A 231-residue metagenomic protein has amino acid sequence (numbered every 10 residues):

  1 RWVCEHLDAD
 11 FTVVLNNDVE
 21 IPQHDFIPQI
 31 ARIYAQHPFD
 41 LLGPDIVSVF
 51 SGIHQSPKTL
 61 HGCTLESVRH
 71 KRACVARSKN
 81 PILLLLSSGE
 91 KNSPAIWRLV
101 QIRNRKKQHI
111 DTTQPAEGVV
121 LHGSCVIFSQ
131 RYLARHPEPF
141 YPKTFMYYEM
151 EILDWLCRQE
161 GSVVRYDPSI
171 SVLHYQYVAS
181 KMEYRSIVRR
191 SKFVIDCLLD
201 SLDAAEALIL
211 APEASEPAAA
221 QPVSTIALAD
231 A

Functional and structural regions predicted by a protein language model:
R1-F11: Active-site nucleotide-sugar/metal-binding loop of Leloir-type enzymes
A9-E20: Short beta-strand-to-loop acidic/aromatic patch adjacent to the donor-nucleotide binding site
E20, H24-K58, C63: Conserved donor NDP-sugar-binding/catalytic core segment of glycosyltransferases
V47-R103: Acceptor/aglycone-binding surface of glycosyltransferases and processive sugar-polymer synthases
N80-P94, K107-F128: A recurrent flexible, glycine/aromatic-enriched loop bordering the glycosyltransferase active site that acts as
D111-T112, V119-E138, K143-P168: A short, conserved alpha-helix in the catalytic core of glycosyltransferases
L133-R135, R165-Y184: Active-site donor/metal-binding and catalytic loop motifs of nucleotide-sugar-dependent glycosylation enzymes
S169, E183-E213: Catalytic core of nucleotide-sugar-dependent glycosyltransferases
